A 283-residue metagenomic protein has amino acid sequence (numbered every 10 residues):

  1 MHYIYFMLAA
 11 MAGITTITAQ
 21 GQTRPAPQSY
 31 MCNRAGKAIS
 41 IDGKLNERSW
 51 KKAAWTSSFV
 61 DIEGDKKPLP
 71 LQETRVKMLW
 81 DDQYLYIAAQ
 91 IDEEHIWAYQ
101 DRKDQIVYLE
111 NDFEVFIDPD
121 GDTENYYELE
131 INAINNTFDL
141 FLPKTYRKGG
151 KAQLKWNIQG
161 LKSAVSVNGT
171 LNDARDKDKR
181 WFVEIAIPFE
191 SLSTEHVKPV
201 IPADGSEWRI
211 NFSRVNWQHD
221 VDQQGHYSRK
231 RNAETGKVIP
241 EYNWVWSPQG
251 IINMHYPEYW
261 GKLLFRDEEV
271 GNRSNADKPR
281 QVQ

Functional and structural regions predicted by a protein language model:
M1-R24: Bacterial Sec-dependent N-terminal signal peptides
Q20-Q283: Structural preference for beta-rich elements and adjacent junctions enriched in aromatics
